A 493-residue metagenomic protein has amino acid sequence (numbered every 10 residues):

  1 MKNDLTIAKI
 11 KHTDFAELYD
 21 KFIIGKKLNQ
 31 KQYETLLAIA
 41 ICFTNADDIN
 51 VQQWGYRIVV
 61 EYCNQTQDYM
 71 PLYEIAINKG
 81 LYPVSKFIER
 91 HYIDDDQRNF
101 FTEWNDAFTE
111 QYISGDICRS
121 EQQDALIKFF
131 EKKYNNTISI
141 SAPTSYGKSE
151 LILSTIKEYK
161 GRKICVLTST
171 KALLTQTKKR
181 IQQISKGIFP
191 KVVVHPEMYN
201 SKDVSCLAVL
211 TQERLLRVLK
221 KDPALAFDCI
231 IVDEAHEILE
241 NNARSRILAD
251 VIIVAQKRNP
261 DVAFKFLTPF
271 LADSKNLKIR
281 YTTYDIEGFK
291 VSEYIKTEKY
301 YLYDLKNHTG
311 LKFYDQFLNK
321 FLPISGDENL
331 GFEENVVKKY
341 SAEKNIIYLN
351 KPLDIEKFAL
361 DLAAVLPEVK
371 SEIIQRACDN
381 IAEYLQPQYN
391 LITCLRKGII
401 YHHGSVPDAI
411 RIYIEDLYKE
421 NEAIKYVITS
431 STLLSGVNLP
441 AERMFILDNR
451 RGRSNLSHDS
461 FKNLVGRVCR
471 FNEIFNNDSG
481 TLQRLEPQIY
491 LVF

Functional and structural regions predicted by a protein language model:
M1-F493: N-terminal helicase ATP-binding lobe
